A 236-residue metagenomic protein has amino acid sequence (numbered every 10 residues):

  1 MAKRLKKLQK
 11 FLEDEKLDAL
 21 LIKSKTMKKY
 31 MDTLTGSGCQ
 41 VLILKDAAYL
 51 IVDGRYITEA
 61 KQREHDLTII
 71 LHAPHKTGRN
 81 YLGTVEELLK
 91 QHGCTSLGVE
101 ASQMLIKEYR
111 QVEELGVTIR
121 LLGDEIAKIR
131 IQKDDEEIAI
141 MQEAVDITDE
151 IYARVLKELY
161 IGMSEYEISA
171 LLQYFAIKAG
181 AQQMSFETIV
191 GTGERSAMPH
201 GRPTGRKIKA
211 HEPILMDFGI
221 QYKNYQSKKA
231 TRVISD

Functional and structural regions predicted by a protein language model:
M1-Y49, G83-G93, Q111-T118, A153: Terminal domain-start leader segments
K3, D46, R79-M184, R195: Flexible, acidic/His-enriched mid-domain "rim/lid" segments that flank
A19, C94-G98, P213: Residues that mark the start of a beta-strand
K23-K25, V52-G54, A73, V99-M104: Structural motif
K28-Q40, Q132, M163-D236: Short catalytic-site patches enriched in acidic/histidine residues that coordinate or position cofactors/metals
K29-D32, L50-I51, I57-K61, I106-K107: Short active-site-adjacent helix-start/loop capping segments
K45, G54, A73-P74, G123-E125: Residues at the C-termini of beta-strands that transition into short coil/loop
D53-G83, E87: Compact, glycine/acidic-enriched structural inserts
